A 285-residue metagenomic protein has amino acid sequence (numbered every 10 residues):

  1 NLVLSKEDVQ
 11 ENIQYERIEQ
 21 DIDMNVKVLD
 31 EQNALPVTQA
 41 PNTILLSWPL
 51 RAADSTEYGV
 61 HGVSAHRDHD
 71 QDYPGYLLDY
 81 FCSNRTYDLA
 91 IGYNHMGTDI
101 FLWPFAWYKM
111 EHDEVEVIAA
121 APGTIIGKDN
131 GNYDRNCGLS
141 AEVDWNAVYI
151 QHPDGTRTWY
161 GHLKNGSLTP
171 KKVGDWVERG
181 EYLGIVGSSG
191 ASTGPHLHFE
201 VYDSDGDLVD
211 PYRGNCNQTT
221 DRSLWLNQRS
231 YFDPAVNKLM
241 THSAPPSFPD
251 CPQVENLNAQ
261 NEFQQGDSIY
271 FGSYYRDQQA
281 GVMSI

Functional and structural regions predicted by a protein language model:
L2-N146, R179, S188, R213 (+1 more regions): Surface-exposed, glycine-biased beta-strand/turn segments
I100-P104, K128-D129, Q151-P153, G161-N165 (+3 more regions): Active-site-proximal beta-strand/loop segments in catalytic clefts of secreted hydrolases
M110-E114, I118-A119, D154-G180: Short histidine-centered loop motifs in beta-beta connectors
E142-R157: OB-fold (S1/OB) nucleic-acid-binding surfaces
D154-R157, D207, G281: Short acidic/polar mixed-charge low-complexity motifs
P170-T219: Contiguous mid-protein beta-loop-alpha structural module that forms a pocket-lining wall or clamp of enzyme active
